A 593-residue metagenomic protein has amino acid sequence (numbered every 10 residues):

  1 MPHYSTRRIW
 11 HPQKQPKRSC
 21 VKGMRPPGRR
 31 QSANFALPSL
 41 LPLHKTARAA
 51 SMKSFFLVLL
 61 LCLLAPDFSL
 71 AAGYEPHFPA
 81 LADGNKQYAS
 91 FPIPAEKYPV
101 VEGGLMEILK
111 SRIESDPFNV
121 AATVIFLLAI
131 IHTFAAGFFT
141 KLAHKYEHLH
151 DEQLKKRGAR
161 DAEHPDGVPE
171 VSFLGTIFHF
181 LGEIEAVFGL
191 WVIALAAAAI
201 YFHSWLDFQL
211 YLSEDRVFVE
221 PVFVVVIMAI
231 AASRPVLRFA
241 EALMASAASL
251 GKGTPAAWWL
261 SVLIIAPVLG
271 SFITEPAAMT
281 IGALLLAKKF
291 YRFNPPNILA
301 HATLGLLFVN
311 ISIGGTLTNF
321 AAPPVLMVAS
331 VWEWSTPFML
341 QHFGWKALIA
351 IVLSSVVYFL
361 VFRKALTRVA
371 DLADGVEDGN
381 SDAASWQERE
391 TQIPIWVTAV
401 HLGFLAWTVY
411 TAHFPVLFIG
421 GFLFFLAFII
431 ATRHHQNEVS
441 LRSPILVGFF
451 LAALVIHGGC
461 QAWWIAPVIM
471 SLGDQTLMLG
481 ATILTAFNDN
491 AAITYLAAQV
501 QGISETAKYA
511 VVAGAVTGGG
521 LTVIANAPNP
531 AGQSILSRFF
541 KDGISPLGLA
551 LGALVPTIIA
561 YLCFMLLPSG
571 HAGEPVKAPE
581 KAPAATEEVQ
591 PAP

Functional and structural regions predicted by a protein language model:
L64-S115, D207, P467, L566-P593: Low-complexity, proline/glycine-enriched hydrophobic segments characteristic of transmembrane helices
G73-P79, A121-V124, A129, T133-L149 (+4 more regions): Juxtamembrane and boundary regions of transmembrane helices in multi-pass small-molecule transporters and channels
K110-P117, I177-E185, D207-P221, T336-K346 (+3 more regions): Interfacial loop-to-helix junctions that mark the boundaries of transmembrane helices in multi-pass membrane
S115-N119, E214-V222, A248-S261, R292-L304 (+3 more regions): Membrane-interfacial loop-to-helix junctions in multi-pass transporters
A121-K141, E183-Y201, R216-A229, I281 (+5 more regions): Hydrophobic mid-bilayer segments of alpha-helices in multi-pass membrane transport proteins, especially secondary
Y201-S213, L237-E241, V400-E505: Transmembrane helical segments that form the transport core of multi-pass membrane transport proteins
K252, A256-G314, M327, Y495-A513 (+3 more regions): Hydrophobic transmembrane alpha-helices that form the pore/transport pathway of multi-pass ion and small-solute
G270-T280, H301-T336, S354-F359, N490-Y495 (+2 more regions): Alpha-helical transmembrane segments and, especially, the helix-loop junctions at the ends of these helices
